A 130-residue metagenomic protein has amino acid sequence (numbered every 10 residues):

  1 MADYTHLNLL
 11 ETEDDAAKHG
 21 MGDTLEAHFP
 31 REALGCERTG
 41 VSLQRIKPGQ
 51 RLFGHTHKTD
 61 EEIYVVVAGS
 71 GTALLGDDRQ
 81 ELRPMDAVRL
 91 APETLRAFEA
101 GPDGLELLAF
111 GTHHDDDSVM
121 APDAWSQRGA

Functional and structural regions predicted by a protein language model:
M1-R38, S118-A130: A short, N-terminal "cap"/entry segment at the start of jelly-roll beta-barrel domains of the cupin/DSBH fold
E26-F29, S42-H57: Conserved short histidine dyad/triad with adjacent acidic residue
G54, A73-L74, L90, R96-P102: Short beta-strand His + acidic residue motifs that chelate non-heme Fe in jelly-roll/DSBH and cupin folds
T59-E61, V65-G71: Glycine- and acidic-residue-biased ligand/ion/polar-headgroup-sensing regions
D77-E93: Short acidic-glycine-tyrosine-enriched beta hairpin
R89, D103-V119: A short hydrophobic beta-strand segment most commonly corresponding to one strand of the jelly-roll/cupin
